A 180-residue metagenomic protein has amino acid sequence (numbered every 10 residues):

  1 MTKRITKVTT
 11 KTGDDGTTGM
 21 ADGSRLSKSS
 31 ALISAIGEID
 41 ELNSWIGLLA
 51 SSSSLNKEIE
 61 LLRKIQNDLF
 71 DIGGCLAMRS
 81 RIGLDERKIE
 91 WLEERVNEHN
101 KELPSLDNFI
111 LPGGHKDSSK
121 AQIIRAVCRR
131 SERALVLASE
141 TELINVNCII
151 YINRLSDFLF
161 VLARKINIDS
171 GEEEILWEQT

Functional and structural regions predicted by a protein language model:
M1-T180: Phosphate/pyrophosphate-binding loop motifs in nucleotide- or prenyl diphosphate-using proteins
